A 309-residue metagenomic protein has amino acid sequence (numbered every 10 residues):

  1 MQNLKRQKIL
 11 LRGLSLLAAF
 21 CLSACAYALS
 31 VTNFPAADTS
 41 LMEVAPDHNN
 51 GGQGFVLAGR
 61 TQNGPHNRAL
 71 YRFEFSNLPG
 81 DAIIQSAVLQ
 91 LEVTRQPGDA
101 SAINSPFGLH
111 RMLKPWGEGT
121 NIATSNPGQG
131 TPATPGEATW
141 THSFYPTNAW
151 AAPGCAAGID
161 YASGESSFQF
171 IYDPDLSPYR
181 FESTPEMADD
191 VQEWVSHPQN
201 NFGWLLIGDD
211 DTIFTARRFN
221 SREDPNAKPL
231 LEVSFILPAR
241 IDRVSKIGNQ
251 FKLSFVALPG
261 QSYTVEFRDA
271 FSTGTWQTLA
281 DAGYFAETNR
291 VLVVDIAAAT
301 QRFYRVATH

Functional and structural regions predicted by a protein language model:
M1-L10: N-terminal secretory signal peptides that target proteins for export/translocation
R12-A24: Bacterial N-terminal signal peptides
Y27-N77, Q96, D210-D211, R222-I236: Flexible, small-residue-rich N-terminal segments that precede or flank a structured functional core
F34, P97-D189: Beta-strand-rich interaction/scaffold domains
N67, L78-V88: Extended extracellular/luminal ectodomain segments enriched in beta-structured repeat modules
N77-G80, T94-G98, L113-G119, M187-D189 (+5 more regions): Acidic glycine-/aspartate-rich tracts in secreted/extracellular proteins
E182-P238: Proprotein-processing/basic-patch segments
I236-H309: Short, composition-biased motifs enriched in small/polar/acidic residues
